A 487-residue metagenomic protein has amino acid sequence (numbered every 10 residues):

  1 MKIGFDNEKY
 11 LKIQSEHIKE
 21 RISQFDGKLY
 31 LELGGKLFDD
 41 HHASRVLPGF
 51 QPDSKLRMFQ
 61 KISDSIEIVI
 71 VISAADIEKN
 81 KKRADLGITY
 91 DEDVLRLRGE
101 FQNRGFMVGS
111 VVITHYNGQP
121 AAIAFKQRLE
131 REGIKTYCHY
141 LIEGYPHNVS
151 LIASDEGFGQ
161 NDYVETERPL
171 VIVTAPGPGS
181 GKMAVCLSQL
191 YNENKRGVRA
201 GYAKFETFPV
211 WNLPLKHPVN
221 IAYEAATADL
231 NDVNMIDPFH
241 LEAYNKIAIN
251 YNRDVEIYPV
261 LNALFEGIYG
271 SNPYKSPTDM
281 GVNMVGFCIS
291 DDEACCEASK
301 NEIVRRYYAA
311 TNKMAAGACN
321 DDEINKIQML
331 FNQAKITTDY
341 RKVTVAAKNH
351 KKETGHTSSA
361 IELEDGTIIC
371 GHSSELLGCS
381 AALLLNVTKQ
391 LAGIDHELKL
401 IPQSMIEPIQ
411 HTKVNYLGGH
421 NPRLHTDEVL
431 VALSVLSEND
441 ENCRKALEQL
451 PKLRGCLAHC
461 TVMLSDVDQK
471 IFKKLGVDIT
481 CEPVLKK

Functional and structural regions predicted by a protein language model:
M1-T174, Q189-H350, H356, L363-D365 (+2 more regions): Flexible phosphate-sensing "switch/lid" loops adjacent to ATP/NTP-binding sites across phosphate-transfer
V185: Hydrophobic positions on the alpha1 helix immediately C-terminal to the Walker A/P-loop
G201, S373-E375: Residue-level structural signal for beta-strand termini and adjacent loop
L376-A392: A short, polar/charged loop-to-alpha-helix boundary motif
A392-G393, V414: Flexible, solvent-exposed loop/hinge segments and secondary-structure transition points
K399-G419: Active-site pocket-lining segment
